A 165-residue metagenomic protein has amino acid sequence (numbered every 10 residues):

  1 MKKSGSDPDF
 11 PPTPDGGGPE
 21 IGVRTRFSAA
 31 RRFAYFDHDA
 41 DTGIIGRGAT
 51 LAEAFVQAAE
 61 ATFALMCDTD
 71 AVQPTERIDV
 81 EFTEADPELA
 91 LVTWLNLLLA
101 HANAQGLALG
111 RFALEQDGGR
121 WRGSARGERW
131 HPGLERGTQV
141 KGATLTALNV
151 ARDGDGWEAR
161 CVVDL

Functional and structural regions predicted by a protein language model:
K2-K3, P14, P19-G48, A52-L165: N-terminal intrinsically disordered, cationic/polar leader segments that include organellar targeting peptides
